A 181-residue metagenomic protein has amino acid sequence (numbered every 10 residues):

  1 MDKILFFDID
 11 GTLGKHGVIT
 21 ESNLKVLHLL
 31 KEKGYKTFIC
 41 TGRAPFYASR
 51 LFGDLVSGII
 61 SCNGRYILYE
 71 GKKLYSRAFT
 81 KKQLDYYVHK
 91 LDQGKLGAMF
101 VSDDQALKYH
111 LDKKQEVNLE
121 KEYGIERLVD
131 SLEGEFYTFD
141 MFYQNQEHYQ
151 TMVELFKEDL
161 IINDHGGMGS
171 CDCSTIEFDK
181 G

Functional and structural regions predicted by a protein language model:
M1-F7: Non-catalytic pre-domain segments flanking phosphatase-related domains
D2, F38, L74, C171-S174: Short, flexible active-site loop motifs that bind/organize anionic cofactors or intermediates
F7, S61, D164: Conserved strand-loop elements at the edges of beta-sheets that form or border functional pockets
H16-Q115: Active-site phosphate-binding/coordination module
G94-L96, V101-G181: Conserved acidic, metal-coordinating active-site core of Asp-based, Mg2+-dependent phosphoryl-transfer enzymes
